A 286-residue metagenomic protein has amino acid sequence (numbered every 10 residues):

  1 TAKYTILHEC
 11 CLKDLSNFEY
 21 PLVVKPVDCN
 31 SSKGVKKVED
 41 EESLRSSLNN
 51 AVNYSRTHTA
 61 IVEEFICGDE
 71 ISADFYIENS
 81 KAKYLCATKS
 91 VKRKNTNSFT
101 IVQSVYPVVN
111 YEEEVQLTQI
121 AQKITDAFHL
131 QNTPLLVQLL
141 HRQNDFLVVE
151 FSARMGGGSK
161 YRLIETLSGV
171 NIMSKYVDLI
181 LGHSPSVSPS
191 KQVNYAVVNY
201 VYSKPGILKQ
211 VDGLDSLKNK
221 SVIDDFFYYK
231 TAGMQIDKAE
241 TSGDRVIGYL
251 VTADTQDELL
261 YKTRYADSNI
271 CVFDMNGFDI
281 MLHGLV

Functional and structural regions predicted by a protein language model:
T1-I61, C67, N79-S80, P107-Q119 (+2 more regions): Active-site nucleotide/adenylate-binding loops and adjacent lid/helix of ATP-dependent enzymes
I6, C86-K89, Y228: Short clusters of small/polar residues that mark proteolytic maturation junctions
D14-L15, V177-V286: Peripheral (often C-terminal) accessory segments that flank ATP-dependent C-N-forming ligase machineries
P26-C29, N97-S98, A239-D244: Short, flexible turn/loop "capping" segments at secondary-structure junctions
K33, E42, E64-L130, P134 (+3 more regions): ATP-dependent carboxylate/phosphate-activation module, predominantly the ATP-grasp catalytic core and closely related
K36, E64, E165, V246-A253: Short, well-ordered beta-strand elements within core beta-sheets of diverse protein domains
D145-F146: Conserved protein kinase catalytic/activation segment
